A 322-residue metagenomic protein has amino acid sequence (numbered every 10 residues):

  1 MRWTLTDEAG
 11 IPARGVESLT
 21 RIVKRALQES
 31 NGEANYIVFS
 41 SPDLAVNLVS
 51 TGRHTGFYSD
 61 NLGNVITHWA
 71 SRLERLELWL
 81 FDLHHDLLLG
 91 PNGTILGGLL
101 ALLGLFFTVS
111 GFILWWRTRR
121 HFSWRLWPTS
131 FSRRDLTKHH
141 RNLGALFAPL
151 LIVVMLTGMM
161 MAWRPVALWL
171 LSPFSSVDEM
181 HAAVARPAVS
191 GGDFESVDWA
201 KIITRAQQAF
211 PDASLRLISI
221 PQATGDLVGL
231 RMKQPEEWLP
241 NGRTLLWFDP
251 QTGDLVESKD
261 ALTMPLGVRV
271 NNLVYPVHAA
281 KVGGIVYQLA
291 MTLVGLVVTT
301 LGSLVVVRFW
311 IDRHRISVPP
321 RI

Functional and structural regions predicted by a protein language model:
M1-I322: Conserved histidines in hydrophobic membrane contexts and catalytic metal-binding motifs
